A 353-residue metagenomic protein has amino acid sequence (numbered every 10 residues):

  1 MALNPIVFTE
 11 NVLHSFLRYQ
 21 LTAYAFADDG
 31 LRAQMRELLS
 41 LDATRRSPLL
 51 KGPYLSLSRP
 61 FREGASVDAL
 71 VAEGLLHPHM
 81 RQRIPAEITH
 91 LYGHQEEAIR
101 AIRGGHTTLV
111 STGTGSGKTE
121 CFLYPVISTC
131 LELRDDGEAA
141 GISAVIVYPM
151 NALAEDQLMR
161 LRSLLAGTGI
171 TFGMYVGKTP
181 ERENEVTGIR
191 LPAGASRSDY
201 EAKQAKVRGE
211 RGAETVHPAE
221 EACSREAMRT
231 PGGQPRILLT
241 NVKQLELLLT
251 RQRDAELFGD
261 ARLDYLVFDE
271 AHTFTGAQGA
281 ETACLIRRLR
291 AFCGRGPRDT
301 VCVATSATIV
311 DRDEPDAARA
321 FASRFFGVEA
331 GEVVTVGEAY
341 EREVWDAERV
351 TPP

Functional and structural regions predicted by a protein language model:
M1-E97, I189, A193-E214: Helicase-associated low-complexity/disordered flanking segments
Q95, V110-S116, E270-A280, L289-E314: Conserved helicase ATPase motor motifs in RecA-like P-loop NTPase domains
R100-T108, E120-A139, R160-R162, R287-R288: Walker A/P-loop NTP-binding motif
G104-V110, G141-A144, Q234-R236: Pre-Walker A (Motif I) flank of P-loop NTPase domains
G141-A166, F172-N184, E246, Q278 (+1 more regions): Conserved Walker A/P-loop ATP-binding site and its immediately adjacent core in helicase/helicase-like ATPase domains
P180-A193, E201-G209, A213-R262: Conserved helix/coil segment N-terminal to the catalytic DExD/H
L238, K243-E246, A255-C293: SF2 helicase catalytic motif II
V303, A307-P353: Conserved interdomain linker/interface between the two RecA-like ATPase lobes of SF2 helicase motors
